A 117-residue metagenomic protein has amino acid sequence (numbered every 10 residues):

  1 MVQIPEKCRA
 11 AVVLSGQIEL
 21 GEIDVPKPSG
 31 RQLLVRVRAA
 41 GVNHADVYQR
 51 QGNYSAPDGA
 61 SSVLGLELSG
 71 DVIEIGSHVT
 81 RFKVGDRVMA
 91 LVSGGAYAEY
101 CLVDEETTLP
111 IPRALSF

Functional and structural regions predicted by a protein language model:
I4-A11: Short structural boundary motif marking the start of a folded domain
V12-I18: Extracellular beta-rich ligand/substrate-recognition surface
S15, S77, R113: Short, conserved catalytic or interaction motifs in soluble domains
I18-L20, T108: Predominantly a core beta-strand signature of beta-propeller blades across repeat-based propeller domains
V25-G41, N53-G95: Glycine-rich beta-strand-centered segment in the early N-terminal region that forms part of a ligand/cofactor-binding
A45-Q51: Cytochrome P450 core scaffold surrounding the K-helix E-X-X-R motif and the conserved "meander" helix-loop region
Y48, R87-F117: NAD(P)H dinucleotide-binding glycine-rich loop of Rossmann-like/cofactor-binding domains, especially the beta1-alpha1
